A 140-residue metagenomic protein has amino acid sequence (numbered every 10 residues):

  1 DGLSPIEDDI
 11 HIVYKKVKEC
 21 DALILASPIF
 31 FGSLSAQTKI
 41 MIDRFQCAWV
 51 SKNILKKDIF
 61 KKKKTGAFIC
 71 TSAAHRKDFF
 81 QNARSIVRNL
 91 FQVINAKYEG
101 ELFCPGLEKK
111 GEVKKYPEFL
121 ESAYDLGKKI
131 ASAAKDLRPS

Functional and structural regions predicted by a protein language model:
D1-L3: Glycine- (often His-adjacent) and acidic-residue-rich active-site loop that binds/positions the CoA thioester
P5-Q92: Helix-loop-strand module that forms the ligand-binding subsite of alpha/beta enzymes
R88-S140: Glycine-rich phosphate/pyrophosphate-binding loop and the adjoining helix
